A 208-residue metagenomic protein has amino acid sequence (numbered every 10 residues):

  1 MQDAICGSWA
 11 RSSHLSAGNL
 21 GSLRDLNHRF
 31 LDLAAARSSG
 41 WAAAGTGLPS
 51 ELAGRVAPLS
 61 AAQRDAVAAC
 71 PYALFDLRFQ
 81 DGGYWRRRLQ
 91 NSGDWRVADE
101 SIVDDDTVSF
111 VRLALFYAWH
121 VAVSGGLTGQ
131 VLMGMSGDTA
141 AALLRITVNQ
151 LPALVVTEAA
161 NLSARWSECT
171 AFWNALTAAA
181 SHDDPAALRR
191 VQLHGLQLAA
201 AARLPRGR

Functional and structural regions predicted by a protein language model:
M1-N91: Structure-specific DNA junction-binding interface
A4-I5, H194-G207: A domain-level signal for the mature, folded cores of soluble proteins
A34, L52-R55, Q63, W85 (+6 more regions): Generic structural signal of hydrophobic/aromatic residues within well-ordered alpha-helices of folded domains
A36-G40, V121-S124, T157, A178-H182: Surface-exposed polar/charged interaction patches
Y84-D104, L198: Intrinsic disorder/low-complexity detector
W95-L113, N161-W173: Membrane-interacting alpha-helical segments
T107-S163: Amphipathic alpha-helical packing elements
T157-L198: Long, compositionally biased
